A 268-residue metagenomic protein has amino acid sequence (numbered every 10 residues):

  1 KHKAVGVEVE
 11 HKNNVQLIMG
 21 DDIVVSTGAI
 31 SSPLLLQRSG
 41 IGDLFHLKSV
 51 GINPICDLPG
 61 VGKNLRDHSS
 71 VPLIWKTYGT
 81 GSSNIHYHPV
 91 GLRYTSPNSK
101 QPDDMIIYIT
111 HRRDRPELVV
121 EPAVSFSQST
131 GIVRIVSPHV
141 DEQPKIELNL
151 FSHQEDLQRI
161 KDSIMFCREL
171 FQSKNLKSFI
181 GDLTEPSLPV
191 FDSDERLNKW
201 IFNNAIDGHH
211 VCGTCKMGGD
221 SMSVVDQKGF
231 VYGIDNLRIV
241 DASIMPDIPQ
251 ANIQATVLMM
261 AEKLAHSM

Functional and structural regions predicted by a protein language model:
K1-V5: Feature captures the FAD/FMN-dependent oxidoreductase FAD-binding
G6, Y78-G81, R93-T256, L264-M268: FAD-dependent oxidoreductase catalytic-site/capping-region signature
G6-I85, S137-P138: Glycine-rich loop(s) and the adjacent beta-strand/alpha-helix scaffold that form part
D57, Y87, T184-S187: Selective for proline/serine-rich intrinsically disordered segments in cytosolic/nuclear regulatory regions
S70, Y87-P89, E117: Short hydrophobic/aromatic beta-strand or adjacent loop that forms the aromatic wall/cage of a ligand/substrate-binding
L73-I74, V90-R93: Short beta-strand scaffold segments in enzyme catalytic cores
A261: ATP-dependent carboxylate activation and anion-phosphoryl transfer catalytic cores that bind Mg-ATP to form
